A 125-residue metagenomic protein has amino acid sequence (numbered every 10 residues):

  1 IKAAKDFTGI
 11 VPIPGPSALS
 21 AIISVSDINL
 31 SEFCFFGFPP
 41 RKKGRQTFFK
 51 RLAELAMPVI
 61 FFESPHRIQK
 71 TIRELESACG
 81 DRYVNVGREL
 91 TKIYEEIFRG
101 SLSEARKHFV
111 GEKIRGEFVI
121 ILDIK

Functional and structural regions predicted by a protein language model:
I1-L55: Class I SAM-dependent methyltransferase SAM-binding "motif I" and its flanking Rossmann-like core
M57-K125: A contiguous loop/helix-start segment that scaffolds small-molecule binding in enzyme catalytic cores
